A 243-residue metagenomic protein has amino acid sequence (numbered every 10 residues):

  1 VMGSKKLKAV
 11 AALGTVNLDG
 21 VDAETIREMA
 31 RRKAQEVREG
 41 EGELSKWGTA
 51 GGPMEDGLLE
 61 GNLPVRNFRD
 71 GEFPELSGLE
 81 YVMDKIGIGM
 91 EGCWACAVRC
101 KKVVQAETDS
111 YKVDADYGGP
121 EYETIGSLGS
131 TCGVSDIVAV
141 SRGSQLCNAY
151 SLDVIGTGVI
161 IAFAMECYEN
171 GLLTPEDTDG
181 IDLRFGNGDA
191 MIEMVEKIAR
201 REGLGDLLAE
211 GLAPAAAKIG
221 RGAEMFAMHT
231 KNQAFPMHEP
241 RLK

Functional and structural regions predicted by a protein language model:
M2-K243: Extended C-terminal regions of large enzymes
